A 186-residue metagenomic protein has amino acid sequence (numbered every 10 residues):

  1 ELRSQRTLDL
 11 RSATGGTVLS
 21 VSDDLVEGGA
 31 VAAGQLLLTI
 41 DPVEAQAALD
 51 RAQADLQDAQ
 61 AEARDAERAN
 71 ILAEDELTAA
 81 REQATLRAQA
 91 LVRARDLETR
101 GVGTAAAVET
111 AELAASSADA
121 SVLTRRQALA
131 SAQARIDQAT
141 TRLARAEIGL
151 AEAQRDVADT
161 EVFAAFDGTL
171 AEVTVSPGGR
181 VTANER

Functional and structural regions predicted by a protein language model:
E1-E62, R100-A107, E172-S176: Long, amphipathic coiled-coil "stalk"/hairpin helices in large membrane-associated assemblies
E1-R11, A69-E76, R186: Generic detector of contiguous secondary-structure segments
V18, G29-A33, T110, R142-A144 (+1 more regions): Surface-exposed patches in structured soluble domains
A47, R51-A61, R68, D75 (+3 more regions): Extended amphipathic alpha-helical segments
E67-A105: Extended alpha-helical coiled-coil "stalk/arm" regions that act as elongated linkers or oligomerization scaffolds
